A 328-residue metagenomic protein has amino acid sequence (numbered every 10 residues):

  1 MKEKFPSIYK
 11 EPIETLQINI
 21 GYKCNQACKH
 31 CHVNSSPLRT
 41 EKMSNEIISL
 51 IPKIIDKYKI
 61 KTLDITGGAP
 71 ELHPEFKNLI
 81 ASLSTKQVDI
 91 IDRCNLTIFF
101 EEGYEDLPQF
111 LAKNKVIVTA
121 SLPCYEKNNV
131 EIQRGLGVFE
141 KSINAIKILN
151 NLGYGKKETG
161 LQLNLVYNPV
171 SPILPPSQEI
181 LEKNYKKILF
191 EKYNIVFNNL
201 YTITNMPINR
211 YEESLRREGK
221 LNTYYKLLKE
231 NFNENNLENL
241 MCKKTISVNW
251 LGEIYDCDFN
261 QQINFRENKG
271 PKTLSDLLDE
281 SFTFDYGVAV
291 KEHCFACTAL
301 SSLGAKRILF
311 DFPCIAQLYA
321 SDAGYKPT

Functional and structural regions predicted by a protein language model:
M1-G67, E71-D89, C94: Conserved alpha-helical substructure of the radical SAM core
T15-Q17, T62-D64, D89-I91, I117-T119 (+2 more regions): Structural preference for beta-strand elements that scaffold enzyme active sites
L16, P52, I80, P108 (+3 more regions): Generic structural signal for well-ordered alpha-helices, preferentially at hydrophobic/aromatic core positions
C24, C28-C31, C242, G252 (+2 more regions): Short cysteine clusters
P37-L50, P70-K141, P169-P175: Canonical radical SAM enzyme core domain
E126-K243: Radical SAM enzyme [4Fe-4S]-AdoMet core and its adjacent flexible, acidic and glycine-rich loops/tails across
V248-N249: Short, acidic, Ser/Thr-enriched surface-loop or helix-capping motifs
E253-T328: Flexible mid-to-C-terminal extensions adjoining Fe-S/redox cofactors in radical SAM and related proteins
